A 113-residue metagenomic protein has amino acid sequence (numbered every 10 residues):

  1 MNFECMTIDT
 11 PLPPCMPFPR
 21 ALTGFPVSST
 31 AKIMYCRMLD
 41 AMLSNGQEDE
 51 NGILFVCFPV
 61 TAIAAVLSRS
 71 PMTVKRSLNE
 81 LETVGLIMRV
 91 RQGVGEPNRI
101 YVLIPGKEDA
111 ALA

Functional and structural regions predicted by a protein language model:
M1-T61: Short recognition helix of helix-turn-helix/winged-helix DNA-binding domains
M42-I104: Winged helix-turn-helix DNA-binding recognition segment
G106-A113: Short, amphipathic alpha-helical interaction segments positioned at domain boundaries
